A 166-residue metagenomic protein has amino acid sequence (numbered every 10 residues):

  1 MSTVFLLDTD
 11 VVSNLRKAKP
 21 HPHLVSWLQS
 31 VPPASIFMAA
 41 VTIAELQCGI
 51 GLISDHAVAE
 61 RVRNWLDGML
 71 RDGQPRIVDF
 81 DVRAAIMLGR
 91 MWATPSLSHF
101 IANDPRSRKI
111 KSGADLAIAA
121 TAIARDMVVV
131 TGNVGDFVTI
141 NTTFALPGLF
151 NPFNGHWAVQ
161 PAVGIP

Functional and structural regions predicted by a protein language model:
M1-T42, C48-G68, A158-P161, P166: Short, well-structured N-terminal submotif of metal-dependent ribonuclease cores
S2, A119-P166: Acidic, PIN/NYN-like endoribonuclease modules and their adjacent C-terminal/linker elements
D8-T9, L46, L66, L88 (+2 more regions): Generic structural signal for small/hydrophobic residues in well-ordered secondary structure, especially within
V11, T42, A84, I118 (+1 more regions): Alpha-helix capping/helix-boundary segments
N14-L15, G49, M87-M91, I140: Residues that scaffold the ATP/ADP-binding catalytic core of kinase and kinase-like folds
P33-I36, G73-R76, I123-V128: Short active-site oxyanion
R71-R108: Acidic catalytic patch
G113-A114: Acidic donor-binding loop at a coil-to-helix junction in glycosyltransferase catalytic cores that engages
